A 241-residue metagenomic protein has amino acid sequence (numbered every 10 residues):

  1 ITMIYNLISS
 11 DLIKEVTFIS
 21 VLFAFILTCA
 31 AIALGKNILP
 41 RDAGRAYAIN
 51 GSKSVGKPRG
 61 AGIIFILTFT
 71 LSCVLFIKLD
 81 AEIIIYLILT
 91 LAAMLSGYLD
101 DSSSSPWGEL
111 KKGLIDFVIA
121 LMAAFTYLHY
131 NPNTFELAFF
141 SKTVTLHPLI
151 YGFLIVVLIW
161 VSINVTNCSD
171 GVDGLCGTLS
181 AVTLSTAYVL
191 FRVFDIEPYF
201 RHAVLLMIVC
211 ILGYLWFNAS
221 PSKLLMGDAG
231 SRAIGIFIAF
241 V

Functional and structural regions predicted by a protein language model:
T2-V241: "…together with the soluble PPM/PP2C metallo-phosphatase catalytic core" -> "…together with the soluble PPM/PP2C
